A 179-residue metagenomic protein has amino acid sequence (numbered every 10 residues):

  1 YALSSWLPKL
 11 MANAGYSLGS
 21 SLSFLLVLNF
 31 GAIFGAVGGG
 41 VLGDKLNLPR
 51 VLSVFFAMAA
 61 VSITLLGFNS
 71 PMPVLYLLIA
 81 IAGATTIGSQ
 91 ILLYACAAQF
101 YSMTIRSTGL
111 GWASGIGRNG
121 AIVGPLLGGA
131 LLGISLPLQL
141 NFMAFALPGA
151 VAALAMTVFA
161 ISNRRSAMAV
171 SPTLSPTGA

Functional and structural regions predicted by a protein language model:
Y1-V37: Extracytoplasmic gate region of multi-pass secondary transporters
M11-A12, L42-G43, G128-L136: Interfacial helix-cap and linker-helix signal at transmembrane-aqueous boundaries of multi-pass secondary transporters
F30, F100-S135: A late C-terminal transmembrane helix in Major Facilitator Superfamily
R50-L65: Structural signature of the two symmetry-related core transmembrane helices
F68-L78: Helix-loop junctions at membrane interfaces in 12-TM secondary transporters
G88-Y101: Intracellular juxtamembrane helix-capping segments at the cytosolic ends of symmetry-related transmembrane helices
A130-P148: A membrane-interface helix-boundary motif in multi-pass transporters
A146-S175: Multi-pass alpha-helical transporter architecture, strongest for 12-TM Major Facilitator/SLC carriers used
